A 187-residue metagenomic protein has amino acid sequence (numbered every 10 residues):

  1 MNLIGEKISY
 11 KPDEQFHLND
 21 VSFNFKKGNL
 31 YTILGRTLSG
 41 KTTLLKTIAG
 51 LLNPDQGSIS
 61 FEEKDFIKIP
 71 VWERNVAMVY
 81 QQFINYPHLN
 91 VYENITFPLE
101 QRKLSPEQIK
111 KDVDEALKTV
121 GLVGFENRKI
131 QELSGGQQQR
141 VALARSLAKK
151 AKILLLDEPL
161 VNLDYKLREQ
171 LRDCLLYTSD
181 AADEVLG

Functional and structural regions predicted by a protein language model:
A49: Helix-to-loop junction immediately C-terminal to a conserved catalytic motif
G57-D65: Conserved ABC transporter NBD signature motif
D65, E100, E107-F125, L176: Conserved ABC ATPase "signature" region
D65-Y80, K110: ABC ATPase NBD coupling module
K129-L133, Q137-Q139: Conserved ABC ATPase signature
A148-K152: A short, proline-enriched helix->beta-strand linker immediately N-terminal to the Walker B motif in ABC-type P-loop
Y177-G187: Single conserved hydrophobic/aromatic residue that forms the stacking wall/gate of nucleotide- or nucleobase-binding
